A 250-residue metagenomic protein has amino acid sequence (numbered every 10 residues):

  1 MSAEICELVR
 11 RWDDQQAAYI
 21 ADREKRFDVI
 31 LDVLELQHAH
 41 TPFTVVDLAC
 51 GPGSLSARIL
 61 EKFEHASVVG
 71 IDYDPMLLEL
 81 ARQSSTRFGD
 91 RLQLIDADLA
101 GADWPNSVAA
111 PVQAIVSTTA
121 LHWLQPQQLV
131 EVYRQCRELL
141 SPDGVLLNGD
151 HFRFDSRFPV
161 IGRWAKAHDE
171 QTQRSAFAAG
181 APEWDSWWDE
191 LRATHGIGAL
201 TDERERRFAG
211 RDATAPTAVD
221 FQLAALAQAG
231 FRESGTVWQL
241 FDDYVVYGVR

Functional and structural regions predicted by a protein language model:
I5-K25: Class I SAM-dependent methyltransferase Rossmann-like catalytic core, especially the SAM/SAH-binding loop
E24-T41: Conserved alpha-helix/loop element of class I SAM-dependent methyltransferases that forms part of the SAM/SAH-binding
V46, S56-A102: Class I SAM-dependent methyltransferase SAM/SAH-binding core
A49-G53: Class I SAM-dependent methyltransferase "Motif I" SAM/SAH-binding loop
V116: A conserved beta-strand element that flanks and buttresses the S-adenosyl-L-methionine
V130-P142: A short glycine-rich, Lys/Arg-flanked "PGG" loop and its adjoining helix->strand segment in the class I
L147-A176, G180: Conserved class I S-adenosyl-L-methionine
A213-A229: Short alpha-helix
